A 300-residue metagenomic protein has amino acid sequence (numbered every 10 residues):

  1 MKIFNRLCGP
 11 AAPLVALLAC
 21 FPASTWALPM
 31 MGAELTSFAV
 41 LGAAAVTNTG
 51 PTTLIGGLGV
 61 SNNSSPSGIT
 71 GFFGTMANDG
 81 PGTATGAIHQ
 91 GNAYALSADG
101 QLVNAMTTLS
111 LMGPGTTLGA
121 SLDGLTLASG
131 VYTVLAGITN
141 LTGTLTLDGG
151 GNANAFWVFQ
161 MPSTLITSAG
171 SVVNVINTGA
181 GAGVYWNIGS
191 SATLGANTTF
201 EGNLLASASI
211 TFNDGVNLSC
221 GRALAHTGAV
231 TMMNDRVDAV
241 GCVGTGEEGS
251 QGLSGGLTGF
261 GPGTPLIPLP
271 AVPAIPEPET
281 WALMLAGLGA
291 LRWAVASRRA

Functional and structural regions predicted by a protein language model:
K2-P13: Bacterial N-terminal signal peptides that target proteins for export
L14-V15, T25: Cleavable N-terminal signal peptides
V15, P265-L269, W293-V295: Residues at secondary-structure transition points
C20-P22: N-terminal signal peptide c-region/cleavage motif recognized by signal peptidases
W26-P273: Solvent-exposed adhesion/ligand-recognition segments of exported proteins
P276-V295: A short, hydrophobic C-terminal helix/tail in secreted or cell-surface proteins
S297-A300: Short, charged juxtamembrane terminal tails flanking transmembrane helices
